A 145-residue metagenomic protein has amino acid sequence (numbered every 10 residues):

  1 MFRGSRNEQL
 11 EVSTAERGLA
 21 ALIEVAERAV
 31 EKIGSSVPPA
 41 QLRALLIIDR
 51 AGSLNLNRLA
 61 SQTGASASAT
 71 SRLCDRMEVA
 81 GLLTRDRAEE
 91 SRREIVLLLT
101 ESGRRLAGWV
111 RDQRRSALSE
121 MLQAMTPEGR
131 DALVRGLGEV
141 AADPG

Functional and structural regions predicted by a protein language model:
M1-V37: N-terminal leader segment of winged-helix/HTH proteins
L22-V30, T63, L106, V110-M125 (+2 more regions): Alpha-helical linker/hinge and terminal dimerization helices associated with HTH transcriptional regulators
E27-S66, A80-L82: N-terminal helix-turn-helix DNA-binding core of bacterial DNA-binding proteins
L46-R50, R111, G138: Short, locally clustered residues in the helix-turn-helix/winged-helix DNA-binding domain
D75-R135: Charged, amphipathic alpha-helical coiled-coil/dimerization segments
D131-G145: Exposed, interaction-prone assembly regions rather than primary DNA-binding/catalytic cores
